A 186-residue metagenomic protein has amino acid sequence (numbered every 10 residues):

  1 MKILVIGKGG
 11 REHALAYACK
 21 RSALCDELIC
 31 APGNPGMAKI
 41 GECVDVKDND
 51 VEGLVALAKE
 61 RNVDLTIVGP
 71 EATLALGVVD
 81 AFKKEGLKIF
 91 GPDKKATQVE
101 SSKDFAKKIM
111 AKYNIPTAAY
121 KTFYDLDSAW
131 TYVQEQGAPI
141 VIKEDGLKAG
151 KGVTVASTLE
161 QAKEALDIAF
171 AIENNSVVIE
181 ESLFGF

Functional and structural regions predicted by a protein language model:
M1-K94: ATP-binding N-terminal substructure of ATP-dependent carboxylate-amine bond-forming enzymes
G7, F123, V153-T158: Short beta-strand-to-turn element immediately C-terminal to the catalytic PLP-Schiff-base lysine in fold type I
N34-P35, G146-L147, L183-F186: Glycine-rich beta-alpha junction loops
K47-D50, S102, D125-L126, T158: Acidic/polar helix N-cap motif
L65, P116-A119, E135-V141, V155-F186: Conserved ATP-binding module of the ATP-grasp superfamily
P92-G152: A conserved helix-loop-beta module that forms one wall/lid of the active-site cleft in ATP-utilizing catalytic domains
